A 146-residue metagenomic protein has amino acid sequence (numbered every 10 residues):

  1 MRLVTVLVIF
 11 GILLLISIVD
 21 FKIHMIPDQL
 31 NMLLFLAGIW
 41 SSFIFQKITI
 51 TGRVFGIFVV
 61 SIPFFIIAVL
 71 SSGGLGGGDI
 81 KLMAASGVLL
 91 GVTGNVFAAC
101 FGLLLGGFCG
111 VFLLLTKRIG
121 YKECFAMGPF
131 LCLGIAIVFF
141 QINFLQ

Functional and structural regions predicted by a protein language model:
M1-Q146: A membrane-topology feature that recognizes alpha-helical transmembrane segments and their immediate juxtamembrane
